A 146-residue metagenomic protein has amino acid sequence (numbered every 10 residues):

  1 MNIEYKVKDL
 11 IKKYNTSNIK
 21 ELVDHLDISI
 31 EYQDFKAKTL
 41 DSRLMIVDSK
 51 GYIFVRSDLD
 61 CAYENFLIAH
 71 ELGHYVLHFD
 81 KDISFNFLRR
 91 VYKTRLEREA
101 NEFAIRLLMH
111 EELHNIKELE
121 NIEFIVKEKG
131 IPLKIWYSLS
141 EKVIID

Functional and structural regions predicted by a protein language model:
M1-D146: Active-site hotspot residues in diverse enzymes, especially metal/ion-binding acidic/histidine motifs
